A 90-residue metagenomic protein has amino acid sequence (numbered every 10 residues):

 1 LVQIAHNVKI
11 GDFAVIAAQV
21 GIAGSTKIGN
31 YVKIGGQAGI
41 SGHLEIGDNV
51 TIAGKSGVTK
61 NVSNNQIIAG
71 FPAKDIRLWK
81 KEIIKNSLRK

Functional and structural regions predicted by a protein language model:
L1-D75: Structural signal for interior beta-strand "rungs" in well-ordered beta-sheet cores of soluble enzyme domains
Q66, F71-K90: Terminal amphipathic alpha-helical/low-complexity segments used for targeting or macromolecular assembly
